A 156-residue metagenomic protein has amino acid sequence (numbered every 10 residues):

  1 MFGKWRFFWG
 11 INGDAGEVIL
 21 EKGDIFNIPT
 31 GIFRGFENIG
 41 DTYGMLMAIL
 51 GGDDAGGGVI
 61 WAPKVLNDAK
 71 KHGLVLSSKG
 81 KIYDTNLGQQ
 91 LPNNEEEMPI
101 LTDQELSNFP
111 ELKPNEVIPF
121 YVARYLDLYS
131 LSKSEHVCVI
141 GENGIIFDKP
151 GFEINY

Functional and structural regions predicted by a protein language model:
M1, P29, F33: Short glycine/serine/threonine-biased micro-segments
M1-R6, G10-I11, Y156: Glycine- and acidic-residue-biased ligand/ion/polar-headgroup-sensing regions
W5, N12-D14, Y43, D54-A55: Generic "edge-of-domain/loop-turn" microfeature
R6, N27, G35-E37: Beta-strand cores of modular interaction/reader domains in eukaryotic scaffold and signaling proteins, especially PDZ
G10-T30: Short acidic-glycine-tyrosine-enriched beta hairpin
F33-K113: Double-stranded beta-helix
S77-Y156: A short, N-terminal "cap"/entry segment at the start of jelly-roll beta-barrel domains of the cupin/DSBH fold
